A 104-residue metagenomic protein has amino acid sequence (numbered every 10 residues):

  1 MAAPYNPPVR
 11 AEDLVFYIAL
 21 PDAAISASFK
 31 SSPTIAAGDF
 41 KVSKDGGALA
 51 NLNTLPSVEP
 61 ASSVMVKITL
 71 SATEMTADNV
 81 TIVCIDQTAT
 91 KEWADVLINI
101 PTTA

Functional and structural regions predicted by a protein language model:
M1-A104: Polar, enzyme-active/binding microenvironments
